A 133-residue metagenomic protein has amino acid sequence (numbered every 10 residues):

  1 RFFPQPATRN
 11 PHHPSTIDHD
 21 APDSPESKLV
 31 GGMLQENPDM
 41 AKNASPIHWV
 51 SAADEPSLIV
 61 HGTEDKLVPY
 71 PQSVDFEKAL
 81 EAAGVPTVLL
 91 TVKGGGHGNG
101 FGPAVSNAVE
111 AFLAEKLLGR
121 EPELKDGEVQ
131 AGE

Functional and structural regions predicted by a protein language model:
P4-Q5, I17: Generic detector of N-terminal low-structure segments
Q5-H12: Arg/Gly-rich low-complexity intrinsically disordered repeat tracts
H13-W49, E55, A82: Mobile cap/lid helix-loop segments that gate and shape the active-site cleft of serine hydrolases
Q35, E64-K66, G98: A generic structural signal for short
S51, P69: Residue-level recognition of the GNAT/N-acetyltransferase active site
A53, I59-H61, D65: Short beta-strand/loop motif that positions the catalytic acidic residue of the alpha/beta-hydrolase fold
L58-V60, Y70-E133: C-terminal catalytic histidine-bearing segment of alpha/beta-hydrolase fold enzymes
